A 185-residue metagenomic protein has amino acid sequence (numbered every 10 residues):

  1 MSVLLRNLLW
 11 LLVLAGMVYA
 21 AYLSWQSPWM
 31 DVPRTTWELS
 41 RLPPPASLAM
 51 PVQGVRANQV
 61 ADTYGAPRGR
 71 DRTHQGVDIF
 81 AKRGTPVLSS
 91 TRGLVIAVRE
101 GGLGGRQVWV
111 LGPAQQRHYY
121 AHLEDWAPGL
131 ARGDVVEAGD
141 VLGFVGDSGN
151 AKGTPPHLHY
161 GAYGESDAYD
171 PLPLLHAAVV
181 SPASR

Functional and structural regions predicted by a protein language model:
M1-L4: N-terminal Lys/Arg-rich, disordered targeting/topogenic segments
R6-S24: Hydrophobic membrane-insertion alpha-helices, especially the h-region of bacterial N-terminal signal peptides
V18-R106, E137-A138, Y169-L172, A183-R185: Surface-exposed, glycine-biased beta-strand/turn segments
G65, G84, R92, E100-G101 (+6 more regions): Solvent-exposed coil/turn segments that connect beta secondary-structure elements in extracytoplasmic/periplasmic
G84-T85, L130-R132: Gly/Ser-rich catalytic serine loop of serine hydrolases
S90-A131, H159: Zn2+-dependent peptidoglycan hydrolase active-site motif and core
W109, D134-R185: Conserved, short, structured surface segments that act as functional micro-motifs
